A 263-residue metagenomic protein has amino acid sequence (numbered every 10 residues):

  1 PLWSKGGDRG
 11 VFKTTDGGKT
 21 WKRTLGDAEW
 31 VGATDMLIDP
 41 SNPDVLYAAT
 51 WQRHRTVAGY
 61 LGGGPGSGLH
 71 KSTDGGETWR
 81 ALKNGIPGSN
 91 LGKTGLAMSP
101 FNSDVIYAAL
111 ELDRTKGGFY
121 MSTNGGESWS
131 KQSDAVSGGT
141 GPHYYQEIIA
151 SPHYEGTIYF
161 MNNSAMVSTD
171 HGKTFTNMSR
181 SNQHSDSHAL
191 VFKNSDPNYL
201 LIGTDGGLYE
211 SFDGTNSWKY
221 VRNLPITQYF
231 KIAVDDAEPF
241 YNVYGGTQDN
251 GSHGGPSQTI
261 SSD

Functional and structural regions predicted by a protein language model:
P1-D263: Beta-propeller blade termini and top-face loops
